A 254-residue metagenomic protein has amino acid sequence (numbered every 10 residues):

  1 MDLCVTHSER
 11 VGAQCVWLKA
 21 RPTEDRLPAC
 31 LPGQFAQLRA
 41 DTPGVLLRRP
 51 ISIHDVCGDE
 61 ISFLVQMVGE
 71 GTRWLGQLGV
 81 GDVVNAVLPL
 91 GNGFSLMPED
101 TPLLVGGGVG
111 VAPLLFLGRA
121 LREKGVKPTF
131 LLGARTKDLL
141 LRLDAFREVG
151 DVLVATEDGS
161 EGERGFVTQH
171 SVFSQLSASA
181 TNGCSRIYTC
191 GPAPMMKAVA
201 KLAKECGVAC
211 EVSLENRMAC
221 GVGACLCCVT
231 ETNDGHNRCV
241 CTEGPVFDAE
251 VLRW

Functional and structural regions predicted by a protein language model:
M1-V80: Ferredoxin-reductase
H7, D55, V154-T156, V212 (+1 more regions): Structural signal for conserved beta-strand scaffold positions within catalytic alpha/beta enzyme cores
D41-V45, V87-G93, T232: Short, charged beta-turn/beta-strand-edge "cap" motif at the junction between a beta-strand and an adjacent loop
E70-L214: FNR/FR-type flavoprotein reductase catalytic core
A193, E215-P245: Local cysteine-cluster metal-coordination motifs and their immediate loop/turn environment, predominantly Fe-S cluster
T242-W254: Short microdomains enriched in Cys/His and/or Lys/Arg
